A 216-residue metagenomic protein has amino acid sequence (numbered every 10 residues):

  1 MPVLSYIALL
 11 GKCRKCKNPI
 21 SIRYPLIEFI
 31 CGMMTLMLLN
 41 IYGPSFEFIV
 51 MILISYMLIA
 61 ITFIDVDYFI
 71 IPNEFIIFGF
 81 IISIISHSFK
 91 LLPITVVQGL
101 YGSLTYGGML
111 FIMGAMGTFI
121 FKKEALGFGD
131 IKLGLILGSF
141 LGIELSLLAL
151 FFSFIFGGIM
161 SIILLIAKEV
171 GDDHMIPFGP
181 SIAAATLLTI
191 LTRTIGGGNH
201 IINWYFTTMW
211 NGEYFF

Functional and structural regions predicted by a protein language model:
M1-K12, E28-G32, F48-I61, G99-L110: Hydrophobic, membrane-facing alpha-helical anchors
M1-R23, F178, T208-F216: Membrane-proximal soluble regions of multi-pass membrane proteins
I20-E28, N73: Select subsegments of transmembrane alpha-helices in polytopic membrane proteins, especially boundary-proximal
N40-V50: Transmembrane helix-loop-helix
L53-Y56, A60-F156, N199-F216: Functional transmembrane core segments of multi-pass inner-membrane proteins
G79-I82, G108, I182-T192: Hydrophobic cores of alpha-helical transmembrane segments in multi-pass inner/ER membrane proteins, independent
F128-I131, I163-L188: Interfacial loop-to-transmembrane junctions
E144-H174: Conserved post-catalytic alpha-helical subdomain immediately downstream of the catalytic base and nucleotide-binding
